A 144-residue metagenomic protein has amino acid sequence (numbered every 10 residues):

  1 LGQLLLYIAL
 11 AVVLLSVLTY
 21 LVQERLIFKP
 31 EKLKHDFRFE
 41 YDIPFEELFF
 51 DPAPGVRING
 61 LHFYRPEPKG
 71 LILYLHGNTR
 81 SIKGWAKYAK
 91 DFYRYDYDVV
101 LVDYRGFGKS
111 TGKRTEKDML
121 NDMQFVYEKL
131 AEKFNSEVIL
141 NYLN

Functional and structural regions predicted by a protein language model:
L4-D51: An N-terminal hydrophobic leader/cap segment in hydrolases
I8, L21, D42, Y93-D98 (+2 more regions): Compositionally biased, intrinsically disordered low-complexity regions enriched in proline and serine
K29-E31, E128, V138-I139: A ubiquitous, low-specificity "background" feature that marks scattered single residues across proteins without
D42-P44, R57, D96, V138: A generic structural signal for alpha->beta connector loops
A53-K129, K133: Membrane-embedded segments
F134-N144: Alpha/beta-hydrolase fold nucleophile elbow
